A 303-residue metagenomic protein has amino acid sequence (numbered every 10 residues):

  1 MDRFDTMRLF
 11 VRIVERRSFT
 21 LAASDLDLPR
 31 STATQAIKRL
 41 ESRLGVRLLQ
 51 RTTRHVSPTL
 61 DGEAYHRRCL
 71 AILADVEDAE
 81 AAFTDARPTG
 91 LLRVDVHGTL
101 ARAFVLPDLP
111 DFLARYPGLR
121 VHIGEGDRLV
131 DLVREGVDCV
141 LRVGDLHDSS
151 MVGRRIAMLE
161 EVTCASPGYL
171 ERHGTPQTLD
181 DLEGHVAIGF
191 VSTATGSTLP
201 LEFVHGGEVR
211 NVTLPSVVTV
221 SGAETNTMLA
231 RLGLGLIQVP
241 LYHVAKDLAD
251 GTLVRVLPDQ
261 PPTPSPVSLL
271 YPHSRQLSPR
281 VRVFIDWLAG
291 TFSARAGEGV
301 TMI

Functional and structural regions predicted by a protein language model:
R12-D27: Short helix-boundary/capping micro-motifs
E41-P58, L253: A short LG(V/I)-centered, amphipathic sequence patch enriched for acidic residue(s) preceding the LG motif
T53-V56, E63, A74-D95: Short helix-loop hinge/linker segments at domain boundaries
R67, G118, L241-D250, V254 (+1 more regions): C-terminal effector-binding regulatory domain of bacterial HTH transcription factors
T89-V152, T301-I303: Central regulatory/effector-binding core of bacterial HTH transcription factors
S150-E161, A165-I188, G206: Flexible hinge/capping segments at coil-to-helix
A187-G206: Secondary-structure junction motif
N211-R255, P262-P264: Hydrophobic hinge/microswitch elements
